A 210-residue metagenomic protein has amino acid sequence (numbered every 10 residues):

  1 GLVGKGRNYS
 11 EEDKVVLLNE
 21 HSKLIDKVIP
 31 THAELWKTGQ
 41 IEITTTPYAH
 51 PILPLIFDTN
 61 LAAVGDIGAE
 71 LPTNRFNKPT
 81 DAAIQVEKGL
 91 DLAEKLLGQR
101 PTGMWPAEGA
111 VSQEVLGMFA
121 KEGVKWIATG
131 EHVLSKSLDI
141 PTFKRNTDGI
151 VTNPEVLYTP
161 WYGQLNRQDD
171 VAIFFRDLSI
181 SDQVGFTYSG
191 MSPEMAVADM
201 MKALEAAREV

Functional and structural regions predicted by a protein language model:
G1-S10: Extended, charge-enriched "interface" segments that sit outside catalytic cores
G4, D26-W105, D169-Y188, V210: Metal-dependent polysaccharide deacetylase catalytic core of the NodB/CE4 family, i.e., the active-site-bearing domain
Y9-H32: Short linear interaction motifs
K14-N19, N77, K144-D148: N-terminal start-of-chain detector that recognizes signal peptides and the immediate post-cleavage beginning
S22, P79-A83, E194-V197: Non-membrane alpha-helical structural segments and their capping/turn regions in soluble enzymes
L24, L35, D199, A203: Residues that form generic nucleotide/phosphate-binding pockets
A107-V210: Active-site-adjacent pocket scaffolds in enzyme catalytic domains
